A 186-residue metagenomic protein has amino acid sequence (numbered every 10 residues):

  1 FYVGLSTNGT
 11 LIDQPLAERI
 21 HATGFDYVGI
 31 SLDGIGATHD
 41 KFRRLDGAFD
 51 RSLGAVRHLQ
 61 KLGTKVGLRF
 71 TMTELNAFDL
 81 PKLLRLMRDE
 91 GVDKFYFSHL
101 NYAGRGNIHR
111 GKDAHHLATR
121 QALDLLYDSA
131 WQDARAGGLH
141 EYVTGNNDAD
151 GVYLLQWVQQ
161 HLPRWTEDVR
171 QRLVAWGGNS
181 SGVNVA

Functional and structural regions predicted by a protein language model:
F1-H115, A122: Radical SAM/AdoMet-radical enzyme domain recognition
R105-A186: A C-terminal junction/extension of Radical SAM enzymes
